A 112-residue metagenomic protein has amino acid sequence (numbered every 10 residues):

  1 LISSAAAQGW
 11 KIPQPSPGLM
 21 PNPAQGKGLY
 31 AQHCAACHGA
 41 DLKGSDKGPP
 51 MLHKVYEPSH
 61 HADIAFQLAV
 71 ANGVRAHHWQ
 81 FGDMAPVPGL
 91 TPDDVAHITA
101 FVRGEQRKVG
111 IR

Functional and structural regions predicted by a protein language model:
L1-P21, A69, F101-R112: Post-cleavage N-terminal segment of exported redox proteins
A5-A7, S16, P23-G26, A35-A36 (+2 more regions): Small-side-chain structural scaffolding
A7-W10, C37, V55-Y56: Short low-complexity stretches enriched in small and charged residues
I12, C34, G44-D46: A short alpha-helix capping/helix-coil boundary motif
S16-P17, P21-P23, K27, K43-A71 (+1 more regions): Gly/Gly-Pro-rich "capping" loops immediately C-terminal to redox-active cysteine motifs in periplasmic/lumenal
G26-A40, V70, M84, I98-V102: The canonical Cys-X-X-Cys-His
S45-K54, N72-E105, G110-R112: Axial heme c-ligation environment in periplasmic c-type cytochrome domains
